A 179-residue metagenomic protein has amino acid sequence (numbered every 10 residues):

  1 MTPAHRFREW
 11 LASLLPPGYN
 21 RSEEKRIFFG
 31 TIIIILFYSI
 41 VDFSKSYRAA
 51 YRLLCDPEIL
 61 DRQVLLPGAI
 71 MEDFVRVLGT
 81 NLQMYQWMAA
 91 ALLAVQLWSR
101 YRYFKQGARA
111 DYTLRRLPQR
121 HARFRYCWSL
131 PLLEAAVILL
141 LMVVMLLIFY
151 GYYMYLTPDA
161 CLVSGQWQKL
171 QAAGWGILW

Functional and structural regions predicted by a protein language model:
M1-I32: Aromatic- and glycine-rich beta-strand/loop motifs that create alpha-glucan
F7-E9, Y47-L54, A108-R109: Membrane-interface helix-loop junction between the first two transmembrane segments
Y19-N20, E24, F124-L132: Interfacial transmembrane-helix starts/ends
I33-R52: Alpha-helical transmembrane segments of multi-pass membrane proteins
I35-L36, L60-D61, L66-L92, W128-W179: Secretory targeting signals
L53-L66, G107-R115: Membrane-interface amphipathic/juxtamembrane segments adjacent to transmembrane helices
L92-G107: A hydrophobic alpha-helix feature that marks transmembrane segments and, especially, their cytosolic C-terminal ends
K105-L130: Helix-loop-helix units of permease transmembrane domains in multi-pass membrane transporters, especially ABC
